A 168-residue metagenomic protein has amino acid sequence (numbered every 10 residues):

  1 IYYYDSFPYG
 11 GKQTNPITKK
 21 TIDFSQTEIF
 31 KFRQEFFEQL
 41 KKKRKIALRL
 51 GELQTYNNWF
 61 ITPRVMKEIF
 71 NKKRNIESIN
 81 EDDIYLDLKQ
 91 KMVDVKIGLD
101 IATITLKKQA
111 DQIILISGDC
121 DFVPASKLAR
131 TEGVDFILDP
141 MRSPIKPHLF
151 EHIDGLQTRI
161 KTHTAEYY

Functional and structural regions predicted by a protein language model:
I1-I69, E81-L86, D135: Domain-level signal for Mg2+-assisted phosphodiester chemistry and nucleotide/NA-binding surfaces in nucleic-acid
R49-Y168: Nuclease catalytic cores that cleave nucleic-acid phosphodiester bonds, predominantly acidic two-metal-ion
